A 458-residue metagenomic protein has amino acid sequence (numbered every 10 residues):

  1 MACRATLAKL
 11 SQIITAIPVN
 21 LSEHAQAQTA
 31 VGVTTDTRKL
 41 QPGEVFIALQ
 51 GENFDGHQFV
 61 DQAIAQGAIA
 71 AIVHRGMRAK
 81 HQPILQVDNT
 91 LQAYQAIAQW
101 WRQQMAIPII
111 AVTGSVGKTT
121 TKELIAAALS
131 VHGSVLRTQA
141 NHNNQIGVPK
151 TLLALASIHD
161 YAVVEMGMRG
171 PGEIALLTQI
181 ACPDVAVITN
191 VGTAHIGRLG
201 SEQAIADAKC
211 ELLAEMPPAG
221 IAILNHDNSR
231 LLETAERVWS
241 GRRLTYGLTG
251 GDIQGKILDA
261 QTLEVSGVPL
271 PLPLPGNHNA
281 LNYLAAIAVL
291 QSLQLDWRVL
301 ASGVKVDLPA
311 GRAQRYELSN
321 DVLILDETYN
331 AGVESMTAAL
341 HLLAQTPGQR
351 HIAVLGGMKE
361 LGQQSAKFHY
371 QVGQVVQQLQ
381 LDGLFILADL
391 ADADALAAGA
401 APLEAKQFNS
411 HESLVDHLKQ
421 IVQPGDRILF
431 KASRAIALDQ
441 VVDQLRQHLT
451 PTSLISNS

Functional and structural regions predicted by a protein language model:
M1-A96, P275, T346, Q374-V375 (+3 more regions): N-terminal leader/targeting and accessory segments in enzymes
L10, E44, A63, I97 (+14 more regions): Residue-level signal for inorganic ion chemistry
N53, P309, T328-L403, L454-S458: Active-site beta-alpha connecting loops in nucleotide-dependent enzymes
H74-H81, V187-L323, G348-Q349, Q374-Q377 (+2 more regions): Acidic, Mg2+-coordinating active-site environments of NTP-dependent enzymes
A93-H226, R230-W239, D443-L454: Phosphate-binding loop of NTP-binding sites
V112, A310-Q314, A435, D439-V441 (+1 more regions): ATP-dependent carboxylate/acyl-activation modules
Q179, S413-I421: Short amphipathic alpha-helix with an adjacent loop that forms part of the alpha/beta core around
